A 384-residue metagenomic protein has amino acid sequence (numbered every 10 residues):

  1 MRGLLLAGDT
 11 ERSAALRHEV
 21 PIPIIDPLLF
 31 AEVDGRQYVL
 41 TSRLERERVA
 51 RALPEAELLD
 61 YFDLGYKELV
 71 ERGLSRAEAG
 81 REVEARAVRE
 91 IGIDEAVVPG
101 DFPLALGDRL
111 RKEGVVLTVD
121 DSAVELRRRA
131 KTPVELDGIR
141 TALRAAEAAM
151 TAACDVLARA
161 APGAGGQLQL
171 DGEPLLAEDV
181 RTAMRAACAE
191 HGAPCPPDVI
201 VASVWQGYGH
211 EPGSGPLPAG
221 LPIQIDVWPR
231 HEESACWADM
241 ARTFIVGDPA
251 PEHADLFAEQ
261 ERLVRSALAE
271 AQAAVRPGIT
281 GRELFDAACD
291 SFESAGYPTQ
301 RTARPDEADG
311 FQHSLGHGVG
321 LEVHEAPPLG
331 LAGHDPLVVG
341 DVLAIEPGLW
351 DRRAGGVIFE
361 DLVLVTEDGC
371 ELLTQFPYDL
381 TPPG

Functional and structural regions predicted by a protein language model:
M1-G384: Active-site neighborhoods and metal-handling regions in enzymes and metal-associated proteins
